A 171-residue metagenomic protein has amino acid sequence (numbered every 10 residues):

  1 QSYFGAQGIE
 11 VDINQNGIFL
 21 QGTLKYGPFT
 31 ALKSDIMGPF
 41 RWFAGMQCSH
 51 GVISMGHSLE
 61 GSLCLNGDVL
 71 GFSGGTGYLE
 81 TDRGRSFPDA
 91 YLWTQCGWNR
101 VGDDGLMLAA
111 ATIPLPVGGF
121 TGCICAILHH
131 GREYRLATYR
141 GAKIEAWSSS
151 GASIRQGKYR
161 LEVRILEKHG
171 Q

Functional and structural regions predicted by a protein language model:
Q1-Q171: Structured soluble/peripheral alpha/beta segments that form catalytic or ligand/cofactor-binding pockets
